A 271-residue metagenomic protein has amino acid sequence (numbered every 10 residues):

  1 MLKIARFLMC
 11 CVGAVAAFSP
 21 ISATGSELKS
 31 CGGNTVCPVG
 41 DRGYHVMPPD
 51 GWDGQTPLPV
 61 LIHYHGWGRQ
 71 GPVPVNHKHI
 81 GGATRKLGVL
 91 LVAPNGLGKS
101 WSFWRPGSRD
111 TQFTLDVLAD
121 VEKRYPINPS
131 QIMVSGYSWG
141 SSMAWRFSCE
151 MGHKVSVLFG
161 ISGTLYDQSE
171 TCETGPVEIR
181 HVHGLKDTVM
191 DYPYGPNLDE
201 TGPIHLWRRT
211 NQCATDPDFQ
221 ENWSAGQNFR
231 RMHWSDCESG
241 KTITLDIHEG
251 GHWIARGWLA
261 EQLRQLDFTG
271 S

Functional and structural regions predicted by a protein language model:
M9-A17: Bacterial N-terminal signal peptides
F18-V60, P106-R109, S135-L165, G202-H205 (+3 more regions): A domain-start/cap signature at the N-terminus of enzymes
W52-W101, D167-Q168, T188-Y192: Short substrate-entry loop that stabilizes the transition state in hydrolases
R105-Y125: Alpha/beta-hydrolase active-site loop
P126-S138: Alpha/beta-hydrolase fold nucleophile elbow
H181-H183, D187: Short beta-strand/loop motif that positions the catalytic acidic residue of the alpha/beta-hydrolase fold
V182, L245-G250: Short glycine-rich catalytic loops that host catalytic nucleophiles or stabilize transition states across multiple
T188-D199, I254-R256: Conserved alpha/beta-hydrolase "acid-adjacent" motif
